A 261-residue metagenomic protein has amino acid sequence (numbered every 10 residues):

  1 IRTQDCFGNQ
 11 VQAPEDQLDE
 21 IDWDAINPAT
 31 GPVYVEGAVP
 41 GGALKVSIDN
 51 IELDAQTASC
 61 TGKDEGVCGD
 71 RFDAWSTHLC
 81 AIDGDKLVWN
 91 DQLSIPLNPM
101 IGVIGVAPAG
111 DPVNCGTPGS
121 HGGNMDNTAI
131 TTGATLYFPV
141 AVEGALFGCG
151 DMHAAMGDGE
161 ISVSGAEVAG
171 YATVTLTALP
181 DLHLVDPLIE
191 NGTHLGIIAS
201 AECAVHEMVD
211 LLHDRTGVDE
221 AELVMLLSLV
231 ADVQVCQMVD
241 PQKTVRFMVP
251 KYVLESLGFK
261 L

Functional and structural regions predicted by a protein language model:
I1-D22: N-terminal, Lys/Arg-enriched amphipathic/low-complexity engagement segments that precede the first folded domain
R2, I21, P28-S47, Q56 (+7 more regions): Alpha/propeptide regions of enzymes that mature by internal proteolysis
T3-G8, N50-D54, A141-L146: Short, charged beta-turn/beta-strand-edge "cap" motif at the junction between a beta-strand and an adjacent loop
G8-N9, I21, L53-A55, T61-K63 (+2 more regions): Short, surface-exposed loop/turn segments at secondary-structure boundaries that line and modulate
D19-P40, K63-D91, M156-P180, K260: Short peripheral tails and domain-boundary helices/loops at the edges of structured domains
P28, S47-T132, Y137: Intrinsically disordered, low-complexity linker/loop segments enriched in Gly/Pro and charged/polar residues
L97-N124, T128-A199, V209: Conserved mixed alpha/beta catalytic, RNA-binding, or beta-rich assembly cores of soluble enzyme, regulatory
P241-L261: Long, compositionally biased
